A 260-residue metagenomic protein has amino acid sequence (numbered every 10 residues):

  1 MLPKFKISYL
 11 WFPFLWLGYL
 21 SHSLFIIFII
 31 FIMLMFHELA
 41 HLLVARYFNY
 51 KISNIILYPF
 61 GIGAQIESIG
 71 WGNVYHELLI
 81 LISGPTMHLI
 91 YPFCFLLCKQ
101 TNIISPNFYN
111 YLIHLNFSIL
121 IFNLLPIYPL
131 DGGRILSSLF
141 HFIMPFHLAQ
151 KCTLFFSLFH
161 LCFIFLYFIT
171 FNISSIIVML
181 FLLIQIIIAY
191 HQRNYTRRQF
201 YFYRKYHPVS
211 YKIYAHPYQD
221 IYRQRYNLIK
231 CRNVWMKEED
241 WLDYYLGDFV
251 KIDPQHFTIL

Functional and structural regions predicted by a protein language model:
M1-I26, G70, I82-H88: Topogenic membrane-insertion module of multi-pass membrane proteins
F5, Y19-E77, Y111-L115, I119: Small-residue-rich helix-interface/hinge motifs
L20-I26, L96-H114, L166-S174: Helix-coil boundary and interhelical linker segments in multi-pass alpha-helical membrane proteins
M35-H41, S118-I121, M179-H191: Alpha-helical transmembrane segments and their membrane-interface exit regions
S53, L124-F140, Y195-Q199: Juxtamembrane/interfacial segments flanking transmembrane helices
I62-C94, H147-T170: Multi-pass membrane catalytic core of lipid/isoprenoid biosynthesis enzymes
C98-N107, S137-C152: Membrane interface segments of multi-pass transport proteins and intramembrane proteases
Q150, L154-L260: C-terminal transmembrane module of polytopic alpha-helical membrane proteins
